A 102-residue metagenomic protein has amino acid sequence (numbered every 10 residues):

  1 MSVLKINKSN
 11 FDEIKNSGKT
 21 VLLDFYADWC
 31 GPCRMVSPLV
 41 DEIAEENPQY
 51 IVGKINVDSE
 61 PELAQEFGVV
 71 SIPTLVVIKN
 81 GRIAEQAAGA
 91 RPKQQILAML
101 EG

Functional and structural regions predicted by a protein language model:
S2, N7, Y26, I51-G53: Conserved Rossmann-like nucleotide-binding pocket used by diverse enzymes that bind dinucleotide cofactors
V3-V21, P61: A short beta-strand-turn-helix
F11, L23, V40, N56 (+1 more regions): Residue-level signature of catalytic and energy-coupling elements of molecular machines, predominantly ATP/GTP-dependent
G18-T20, S37-I55, P61: Conserved helix-turn-beta segment immediately C-terminal to the redox Cys motif in thioredoxin-like folds
K19, Y26-W29, S71: Short pre-active-site segment immediately N-terminal to redox-active cysteine/selenocysteine motifs in thiol-based
F25-L39: Conserved redox-active cysteine motifs that mediate thiol-disulfide chemistry, especially di-cysteine Cys-X(1-2)-Cys
F67-V76: Structural micro-motif
V76-G102: Non-catalytic, surface beta->alpha helical segment in thiol-disulfide oxidoreductase systems
